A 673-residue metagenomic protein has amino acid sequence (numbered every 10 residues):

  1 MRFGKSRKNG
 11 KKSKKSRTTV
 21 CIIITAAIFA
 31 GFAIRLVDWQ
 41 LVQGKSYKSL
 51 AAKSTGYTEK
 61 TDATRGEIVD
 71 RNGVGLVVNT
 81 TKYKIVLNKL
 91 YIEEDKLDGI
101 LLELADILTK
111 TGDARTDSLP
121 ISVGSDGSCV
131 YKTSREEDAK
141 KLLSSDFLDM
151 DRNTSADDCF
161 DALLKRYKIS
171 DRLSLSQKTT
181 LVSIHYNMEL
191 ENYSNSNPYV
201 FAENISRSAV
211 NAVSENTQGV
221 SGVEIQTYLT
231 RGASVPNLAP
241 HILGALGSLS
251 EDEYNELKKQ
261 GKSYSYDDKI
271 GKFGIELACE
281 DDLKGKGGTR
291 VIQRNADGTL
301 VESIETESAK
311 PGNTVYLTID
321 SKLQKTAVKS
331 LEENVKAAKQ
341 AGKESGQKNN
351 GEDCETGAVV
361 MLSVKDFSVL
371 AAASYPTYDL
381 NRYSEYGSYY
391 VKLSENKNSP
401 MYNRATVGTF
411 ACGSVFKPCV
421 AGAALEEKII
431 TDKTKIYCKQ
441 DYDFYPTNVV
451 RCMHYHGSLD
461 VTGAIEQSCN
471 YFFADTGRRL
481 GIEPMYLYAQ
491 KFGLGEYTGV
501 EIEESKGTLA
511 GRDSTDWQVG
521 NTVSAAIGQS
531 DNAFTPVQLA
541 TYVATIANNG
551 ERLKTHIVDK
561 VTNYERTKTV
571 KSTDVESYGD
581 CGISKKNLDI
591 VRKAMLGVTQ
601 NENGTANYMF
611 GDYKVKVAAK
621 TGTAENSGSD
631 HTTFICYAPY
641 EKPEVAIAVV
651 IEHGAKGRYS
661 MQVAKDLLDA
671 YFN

Functional and structural regions predicted by a protein language model:
R2, G75-V78, Y83, Q293-T306 (+5 more regions): Beta-lactam-recognizing serine transpeptidase/beta-lactamase-like catalytic domain environment
R2-L283, G287-S308, K336-A358: Membrane-proximal periplasmic segments of bacterial cell-envelope enzymes, especially penicillin-binding proteins
I92, K96, I583, E652-S660: Short alpha-helix boundary/capping segments
D98-L102, D106, N211, E215 (+19 more regions): Solvent-exposed, polar/charged alpha-helical surfaces in well-ordered, non-transmembrane soluble domains, broadly
S330-G342, K428, T599: Structural motif corresponding to the C-terminal cap of alpha-helices
K568-V570, E576, K665-N673: Short, gly/Ser/Thr-rich active-site loops of penicillin-recognizing serine hydrolases
D630, Y659-V663: Residues at alpha-helix caps and immediate loop-helix transition turns in enzyme cores, especially N- and C-cap
